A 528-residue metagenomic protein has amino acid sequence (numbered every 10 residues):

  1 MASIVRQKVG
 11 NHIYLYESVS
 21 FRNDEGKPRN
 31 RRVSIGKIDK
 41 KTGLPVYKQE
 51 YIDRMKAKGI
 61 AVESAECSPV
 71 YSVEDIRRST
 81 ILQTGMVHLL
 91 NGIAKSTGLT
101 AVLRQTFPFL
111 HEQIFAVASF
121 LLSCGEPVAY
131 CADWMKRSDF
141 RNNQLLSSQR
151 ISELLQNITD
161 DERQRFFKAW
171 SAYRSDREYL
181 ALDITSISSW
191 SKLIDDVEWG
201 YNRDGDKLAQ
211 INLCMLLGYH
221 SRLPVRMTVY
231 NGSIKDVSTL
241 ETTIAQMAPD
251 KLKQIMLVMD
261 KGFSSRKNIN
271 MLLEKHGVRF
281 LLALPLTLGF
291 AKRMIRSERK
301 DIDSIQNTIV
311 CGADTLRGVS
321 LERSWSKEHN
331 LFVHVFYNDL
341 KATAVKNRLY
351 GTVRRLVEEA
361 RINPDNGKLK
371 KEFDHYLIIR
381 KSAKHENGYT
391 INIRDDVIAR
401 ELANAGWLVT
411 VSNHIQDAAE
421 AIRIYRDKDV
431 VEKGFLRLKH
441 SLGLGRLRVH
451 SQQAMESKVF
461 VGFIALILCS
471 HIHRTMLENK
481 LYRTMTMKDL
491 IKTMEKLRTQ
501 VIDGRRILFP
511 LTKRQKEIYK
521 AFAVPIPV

Functional and structural regions predicted by a protein language model:
M1-D196, L213-S233, E241, V397 (+3 more regions): Dynamic "connector" segments at or just before major functional cores
N23-D24, S138-Q144, D161, D176 (+6 more regions): Secondary-structure transition/capping motifs at alpha-helix termini and the adjoining loop/turn into the next element
E178, K207-Q210, C214, A399-L402 (+3 more regions): Secondary-structure capping and boundary motifs in well-ordered enzyme cores
K207-H220, S233-A248, V431, F435: Structured alpha-helical segments in the cores of large, soluble enzyme domains
A209-I211, R226-V229, H276-I424, K492-V528: An anionic, glycine-rich sequence signature occurring as long contiguous blocks
V229, I234-A245, P249-D250, F263-N307 (+2 more regions): Catalytic or ion-translocation cores adjacent to nucleophile or general acid/base/metal-coordination motifs in diverse
M256-S264: Acidic/histidine-rich, metal-coordinating catalytic segments
A421-R448: Short amphipathic alpha-helical "interface-anchor" segments enriched in bulky aromatics
